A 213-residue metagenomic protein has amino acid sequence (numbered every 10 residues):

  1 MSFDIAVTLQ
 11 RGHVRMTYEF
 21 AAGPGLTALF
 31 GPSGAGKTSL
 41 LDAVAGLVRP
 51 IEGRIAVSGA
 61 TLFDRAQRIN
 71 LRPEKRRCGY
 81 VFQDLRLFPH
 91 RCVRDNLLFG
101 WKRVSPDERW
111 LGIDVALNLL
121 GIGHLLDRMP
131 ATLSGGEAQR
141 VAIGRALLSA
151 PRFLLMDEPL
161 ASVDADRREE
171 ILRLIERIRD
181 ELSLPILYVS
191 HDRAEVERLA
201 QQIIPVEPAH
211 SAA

Functional and structural regions predicted by a protein language model:
A60-R65, E108-L125, E176-R177: Conserved ABC ATPase "signature" region
L62-G79, R103, W110: ABC ATPase NBD coupling module
R91-W110, L119: ABC-type ATPase nucleotide-binding domains, specifically the catalytic core motifs of the NBD
M129-L133, E137: Conserved ABC ATPase signature
L148-R152: A short, proline-enriched helix->beta-strand linker immediately N-terminal to the Walker B motif in ABC-type P-loop
L154-E158: Catalytic Walker B motif of ABC-type/P-loop ATPase nucleotide-binding domains
S183-V189: Conserved H-loop
